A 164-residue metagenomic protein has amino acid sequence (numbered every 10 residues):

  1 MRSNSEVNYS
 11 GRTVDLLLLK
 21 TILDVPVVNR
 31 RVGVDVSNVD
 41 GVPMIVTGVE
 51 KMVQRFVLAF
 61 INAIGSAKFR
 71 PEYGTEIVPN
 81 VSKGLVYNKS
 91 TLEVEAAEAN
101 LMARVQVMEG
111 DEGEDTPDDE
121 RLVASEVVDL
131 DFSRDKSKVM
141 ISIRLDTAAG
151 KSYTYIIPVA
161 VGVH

Functional and structural regions predicted by a protein language model:
M1-K89, R121-H164: Immediate N-terminus of the mature polypeptide
E93-L130: Short, hydrophobic/π-rich interface segment
